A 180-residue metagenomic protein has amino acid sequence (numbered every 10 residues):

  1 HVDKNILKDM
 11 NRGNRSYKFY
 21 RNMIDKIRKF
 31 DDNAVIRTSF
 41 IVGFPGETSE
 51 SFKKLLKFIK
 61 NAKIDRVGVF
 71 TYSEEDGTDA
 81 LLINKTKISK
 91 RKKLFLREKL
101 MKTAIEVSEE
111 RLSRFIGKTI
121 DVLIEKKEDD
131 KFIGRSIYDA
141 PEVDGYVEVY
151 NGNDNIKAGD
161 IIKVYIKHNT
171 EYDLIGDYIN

Functional and structural regions predicted by a protein language model:
H1-R66, Y72, D76-K92: Conserved non-cysteine loop/helix-boundary elements of the Radical SAM core domain that shape
I83-N180: Terminal RNA-binding accessory module
